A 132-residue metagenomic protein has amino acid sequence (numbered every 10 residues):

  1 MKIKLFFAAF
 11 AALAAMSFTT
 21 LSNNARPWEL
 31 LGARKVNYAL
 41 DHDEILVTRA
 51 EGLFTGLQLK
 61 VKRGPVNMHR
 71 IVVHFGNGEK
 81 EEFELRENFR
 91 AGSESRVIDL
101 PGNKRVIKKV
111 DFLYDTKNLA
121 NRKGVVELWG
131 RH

Functional and structural regions predicted by a protein language model:
M1-N24: Bacterial Sec-dependent N-terminal signal peptides
T20-T48: Transition segment at domain starts
G32-R34, E82-R90: Solvent-exposed serine/threonine-rich low-complexity stretches and specific carbohydrate-binding patches
K35-A39, R90, K117, W129-H132: Charged, low-complexity intrinsically disordered segments
N37-M68: Short, surface-exposed binding/anchoring microloops in extracellular/periplasmic proteins
D43-T48, E94-G102: Exposed aromatic-hydrophobic patches
G52-L59, S95, G102-L119: Noncatalytic modules at the cell exterior or secretory-pathway interfaces, chiefly beta-strand-rich lectin/adhesion
R63-L85, N121-R131: Short, surface-exposed beta-strand/strand-loop-strand elements in extracellular ectodomains
